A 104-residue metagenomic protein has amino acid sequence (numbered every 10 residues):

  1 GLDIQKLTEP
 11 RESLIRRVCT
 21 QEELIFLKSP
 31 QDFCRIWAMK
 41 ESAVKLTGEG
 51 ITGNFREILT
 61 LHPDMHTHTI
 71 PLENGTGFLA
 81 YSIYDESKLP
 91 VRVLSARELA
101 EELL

Functional and structural regions predicted by a protein language model:
G1-L104: Core catalytic alpha/beta fold that binds nucleotide/phospho-ligands
